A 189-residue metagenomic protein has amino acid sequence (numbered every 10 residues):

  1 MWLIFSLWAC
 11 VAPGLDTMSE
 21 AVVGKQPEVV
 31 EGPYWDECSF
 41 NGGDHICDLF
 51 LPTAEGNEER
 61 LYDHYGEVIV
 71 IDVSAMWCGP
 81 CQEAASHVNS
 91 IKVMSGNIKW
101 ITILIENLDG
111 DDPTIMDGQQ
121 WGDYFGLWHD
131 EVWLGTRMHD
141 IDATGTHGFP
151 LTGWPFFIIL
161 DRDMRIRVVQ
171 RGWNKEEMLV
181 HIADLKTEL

Functional and structural regions predicted by a protein language model:
M1-F50, L189: N-terminal targeting signals for export/organelle localization
D48-I69: A short beta-strand-turn-helix
G66-V68, E83-I105: Conserved helix-turn-beta segment immediately C-terminal to the redox Cys motif in thioredoxin-like folds
E67-I69, V73-W77, N107, G153: Short pre-active-site segment immediately N-terminal to redox-active cysteine/selenocysteine motifs in thiol-based
V73-S90, G110: Conserved redox-active cysteine motifs that mediate thiol-disulfide chemistry, especially di-cysteine Cys-X(1-2)-Cys
I101, M116-I158: Short, internal strand/loop/helix patches that form the active-site neighborhood or redox-interaction surface
T152-L189: Thiol-/selenol-based redox modules, centered on thioredoxin-like and closely related oxidoreductase domains
